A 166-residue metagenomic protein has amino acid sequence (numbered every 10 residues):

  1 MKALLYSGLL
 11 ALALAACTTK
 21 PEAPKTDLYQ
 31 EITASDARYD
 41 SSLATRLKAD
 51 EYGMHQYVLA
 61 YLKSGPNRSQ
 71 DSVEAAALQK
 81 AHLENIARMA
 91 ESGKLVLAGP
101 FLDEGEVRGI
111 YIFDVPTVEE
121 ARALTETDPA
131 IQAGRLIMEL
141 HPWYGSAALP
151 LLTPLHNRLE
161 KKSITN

Functional and structural regions predicted by a protein language model:
K2-G8: Sec-dependent signal peptide recognition, specifically the positively charged N-region followed immediately by
L14-A16: C-terminal motif of bacterial Sec signal peptides marking the signal peptidase cleavage site
T18-N166: Conserved, structured core segments of small domains
